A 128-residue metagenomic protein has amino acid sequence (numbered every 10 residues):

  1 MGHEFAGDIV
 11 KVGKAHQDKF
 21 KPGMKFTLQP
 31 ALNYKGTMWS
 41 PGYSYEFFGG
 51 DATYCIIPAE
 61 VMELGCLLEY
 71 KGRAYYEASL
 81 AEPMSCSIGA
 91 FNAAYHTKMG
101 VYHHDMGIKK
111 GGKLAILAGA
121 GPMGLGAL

Functional and structural regions predicted by a protein language model:
M1-L32, F48-G49, L68: Glycine-rich beta-strand-centered segment in the early N-terminal region that forms part of a ligand/cofactor-binding
G13, A74, A120-G121: Short loop or secondary-structure boundary microenvironments that flank and position key functional residues
P30-K113: NAD(P)H dinucleotide-binding glycine-rich loop of Rossmann-like/cofactor-binding domains, especially the beta1-alpha1
K35, M123-G124: Flexible loop/turn segments at secondary-structure boundaries
C86, P122-M123: Hydrophobic/small residue at the entry helix of a nucleotide-binding pocket
L114-G119: Conserved N-terminal Rossmann-fold NAD(P)-binding element of oxidoreductases
